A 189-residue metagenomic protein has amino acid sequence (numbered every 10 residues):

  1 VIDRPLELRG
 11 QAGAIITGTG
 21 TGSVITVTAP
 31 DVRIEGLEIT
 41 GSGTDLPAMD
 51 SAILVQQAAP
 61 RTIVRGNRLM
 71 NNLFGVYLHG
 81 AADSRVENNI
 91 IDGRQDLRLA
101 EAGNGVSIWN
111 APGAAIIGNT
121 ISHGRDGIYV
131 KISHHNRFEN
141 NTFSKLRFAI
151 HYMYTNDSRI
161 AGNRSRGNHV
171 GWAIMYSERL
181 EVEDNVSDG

Functional and structural regions predicted by a protein language model:
V1-E7, I16-R61, F74-G80, I108: Extracellular beta-strand-rich solenoid/capping regions of secreted or surface-exposed proteins that bind or remodel
R4-L6, P30-D31, P60, A81-S84 (+4 more regions): Short "repeat-start/strand-capping" segments in structured domains, especially the N-termini of parallel beta-helix
A12, G18-V24, G43-D50, N72-G80 (+4 more regions): Short glycine/acidic-rich loop motifs that flank beta-strands on beta-rich extracellular proteins
G20, A29, Q57-A59, N71 (+3 more regions): A generic beta-sheet turn/junction motif
T40, M70, D92, S107 (+7 more regions): Short beta-strand elements of solenoid repeat domains
Q56-A58, G66, L78, N88 (+4 more regions): Extracellular beta-rich repeat passengers
Q56-Q57, G66, L99-A111, K145 (+2 more regions): Short coil-to-beta transitions that initiate beta-strands within beta-rich domains
